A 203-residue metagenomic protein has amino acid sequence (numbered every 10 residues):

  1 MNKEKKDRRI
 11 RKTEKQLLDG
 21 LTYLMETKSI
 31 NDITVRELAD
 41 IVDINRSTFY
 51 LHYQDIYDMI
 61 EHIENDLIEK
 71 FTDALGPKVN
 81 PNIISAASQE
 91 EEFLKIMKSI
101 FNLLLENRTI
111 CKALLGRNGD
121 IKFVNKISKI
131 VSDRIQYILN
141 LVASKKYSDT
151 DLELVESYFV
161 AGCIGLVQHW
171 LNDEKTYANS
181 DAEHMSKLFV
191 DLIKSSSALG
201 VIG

Functional and structural regions predicted by a protein language model:
M1-K28: Basic, helix-initiating cap at the start of DNA-binding domains
G20, H52, H62: Residues in the recognition helix of alpha-helical DNA-binding motifs
L24-Y57: Helix-turn-helix
T34-V35, I63-G76: Short, basic, alpha-helical segments at the C-terminal edge of helix-turn-helix-like DNA-binding modules
G76-E106: Hydrophobic alpha-helical connector segments
S99-N125: Amphipathic alpha-helical segments used for helix-helix packing
N118-A143, E153-S157, A161: Amphipathic alpha-helical packing segments from all-alpha helical-bundle domains
N140, E153, V160-A161, G165-G203: C-terminal peripheral helix-coil segments that are non-catalytic and often amphipathic
